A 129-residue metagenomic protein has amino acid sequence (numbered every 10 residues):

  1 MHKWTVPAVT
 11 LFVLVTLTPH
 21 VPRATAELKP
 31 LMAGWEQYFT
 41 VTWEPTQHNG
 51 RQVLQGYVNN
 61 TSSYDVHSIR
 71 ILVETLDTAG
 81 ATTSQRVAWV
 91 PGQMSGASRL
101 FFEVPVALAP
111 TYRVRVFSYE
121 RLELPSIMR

Functional and structural regions predicted by a protein language model:
M1-V9: Bacterial N-terminal signal peptides that target proteins for export
A8-T16: Bacterial N-terminal signal peptides
P19-R51, L122-R129: Transition segment at domain starts
V58-S62: Asparagine-centered strand-capping/turn motif at beta-strand->loop junctions
D65-S68, T83: Short acidic/proline- and small/hydrophobic-mixed sequence motifs that coincide with surface turns and coil-to-beta
R70-V73, V87-A88: Hydrophobic beta-strand segments
T75-S84: Short aromatic-acidic-glycine turn motif
S84-R113, L122: Short, solvent-exposed, Trp/other aromatic-anchored flexible loops in extracytoplasmic proteins
